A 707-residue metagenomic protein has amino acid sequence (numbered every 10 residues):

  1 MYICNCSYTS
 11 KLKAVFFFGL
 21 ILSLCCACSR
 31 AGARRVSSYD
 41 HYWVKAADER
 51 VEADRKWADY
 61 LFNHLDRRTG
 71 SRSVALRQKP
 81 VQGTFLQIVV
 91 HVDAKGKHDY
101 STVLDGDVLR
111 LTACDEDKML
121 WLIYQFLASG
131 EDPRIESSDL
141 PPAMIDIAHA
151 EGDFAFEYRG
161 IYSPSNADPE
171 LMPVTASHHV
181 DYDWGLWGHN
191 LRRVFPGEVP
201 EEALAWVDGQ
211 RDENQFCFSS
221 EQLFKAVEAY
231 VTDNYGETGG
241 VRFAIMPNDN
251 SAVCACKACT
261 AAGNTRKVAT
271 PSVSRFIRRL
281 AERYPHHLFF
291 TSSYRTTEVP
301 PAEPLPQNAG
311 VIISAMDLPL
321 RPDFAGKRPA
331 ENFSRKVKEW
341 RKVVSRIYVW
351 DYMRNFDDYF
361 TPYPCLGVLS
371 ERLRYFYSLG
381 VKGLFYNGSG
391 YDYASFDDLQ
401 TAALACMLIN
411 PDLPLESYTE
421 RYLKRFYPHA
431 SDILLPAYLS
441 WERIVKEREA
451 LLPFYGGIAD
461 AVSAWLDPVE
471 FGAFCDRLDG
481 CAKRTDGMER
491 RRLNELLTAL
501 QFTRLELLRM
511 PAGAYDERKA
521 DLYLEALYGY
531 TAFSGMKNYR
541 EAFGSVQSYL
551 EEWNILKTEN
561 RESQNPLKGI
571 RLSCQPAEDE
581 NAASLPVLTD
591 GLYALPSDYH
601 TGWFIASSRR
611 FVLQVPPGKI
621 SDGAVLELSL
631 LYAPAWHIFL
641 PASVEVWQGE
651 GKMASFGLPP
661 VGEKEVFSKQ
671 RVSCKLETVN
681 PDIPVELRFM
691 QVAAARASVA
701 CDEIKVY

Functional and structural regions predicted by a protein language model:
R35-K45, E52, W57-Y60, H64 (+7 more regions): Feature activates predominantly on carbohydrate-active enzymes
S73-H98: Short, well-ordered secondary-structure micro-motifs within conserved domains or adaptor modules
Q222-L223, E331-A430: Structured mid-domain segments that build the active-site/substrate or prosthetic-cofactor binding neighborhood
L408-P586: Catalytic domains of carbohydrate-active enzymes that cleave complex glycans
I555-G623, S629-L640, P659-S668, R696-Y707: Disordered, acidic Ser/Thr/Pro-rich linker "stalks" and the adjacent N-terminal cap of the next globular domain
H637-G651: Short, surface-exposed beta-strand/strand-loop-strand elements in extracellular ectodomains
M653-E677: Extracellular carbohydrate recognition and processing domains and analogous Trp-centered ligand-binding platforms
R688-R696: Short beta-strand-plus-loop segments that form exposed binding edges in beta-rich domains
